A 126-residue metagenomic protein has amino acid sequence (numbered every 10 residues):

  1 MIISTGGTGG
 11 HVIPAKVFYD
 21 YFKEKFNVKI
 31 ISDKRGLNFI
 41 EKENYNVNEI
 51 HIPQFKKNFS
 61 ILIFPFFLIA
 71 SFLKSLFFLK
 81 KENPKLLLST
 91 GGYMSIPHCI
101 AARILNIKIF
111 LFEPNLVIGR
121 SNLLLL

Functional and structural regions predicted by a protein language model:
M1-T8, A15: Nucleotide-activated donor-dependent transferases that construct or modify glycoconjugates
I3-G6, F26-F67: Conserved nucleotide-sugar phosphate-binding/catalytic loop shared by glycosyltransferases and other
H11-F22, R35: Short amphipathic alpha-helix
Y21, I96-K108: Alpha-helix C-terminal capping segments
R35, L105-L126: Active-site-proximal region of nucleotide-activated glycan assembly enzymes, centered on histidine/acidic-rich loops
K57-L86, I96, I104: An amphipathic, basic-hydrophobic alpha-helix
T90-M94: Short His-centered aromatic/hydrophobic patch
